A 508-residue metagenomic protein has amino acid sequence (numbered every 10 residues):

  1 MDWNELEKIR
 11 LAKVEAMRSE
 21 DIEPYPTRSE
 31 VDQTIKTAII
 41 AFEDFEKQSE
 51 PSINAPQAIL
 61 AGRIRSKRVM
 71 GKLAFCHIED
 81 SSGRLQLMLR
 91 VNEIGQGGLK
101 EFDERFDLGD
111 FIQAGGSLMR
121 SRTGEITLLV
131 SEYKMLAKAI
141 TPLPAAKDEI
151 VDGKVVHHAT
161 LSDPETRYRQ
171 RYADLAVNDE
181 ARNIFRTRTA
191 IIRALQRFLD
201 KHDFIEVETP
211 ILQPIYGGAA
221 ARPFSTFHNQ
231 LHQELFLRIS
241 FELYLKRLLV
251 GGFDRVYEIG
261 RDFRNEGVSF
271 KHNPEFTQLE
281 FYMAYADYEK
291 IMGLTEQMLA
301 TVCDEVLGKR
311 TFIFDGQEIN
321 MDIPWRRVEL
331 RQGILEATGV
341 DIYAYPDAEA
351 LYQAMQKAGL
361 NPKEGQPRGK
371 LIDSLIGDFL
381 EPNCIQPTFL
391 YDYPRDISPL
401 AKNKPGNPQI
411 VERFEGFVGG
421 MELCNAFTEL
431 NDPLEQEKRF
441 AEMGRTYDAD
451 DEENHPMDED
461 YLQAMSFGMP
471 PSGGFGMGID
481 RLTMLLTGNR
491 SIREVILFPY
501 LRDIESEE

Functional and structural regions predicted by a protein language model:
M1-E508: Class II aminoacyl-tRNA synthetase catalytic cores and aaRS-like
